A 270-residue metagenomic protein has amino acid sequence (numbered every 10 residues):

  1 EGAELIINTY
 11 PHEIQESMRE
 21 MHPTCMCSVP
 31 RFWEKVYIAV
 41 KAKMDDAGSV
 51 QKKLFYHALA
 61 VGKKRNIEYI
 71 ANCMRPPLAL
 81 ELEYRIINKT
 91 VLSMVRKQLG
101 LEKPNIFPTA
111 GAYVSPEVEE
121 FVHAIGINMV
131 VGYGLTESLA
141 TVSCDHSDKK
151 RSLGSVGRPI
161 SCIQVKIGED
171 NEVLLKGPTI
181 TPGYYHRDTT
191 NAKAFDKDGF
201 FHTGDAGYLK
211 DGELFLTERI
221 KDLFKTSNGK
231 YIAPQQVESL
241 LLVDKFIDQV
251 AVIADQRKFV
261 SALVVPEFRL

Functional and structural regions predicted by a protein language model:
E1-I6, G126-N128: A short helix-loop-beta submotif of the ANL/AMP-binding
E4-M21, C27, D46-V50, I232-V237: ATP-dependent adenylate-forming carboxylate-activation enzymes
T24-C27, A39-R151, Q164, D248: Gly/Ser/Thr-rich phosphate-binding loop
M26, V165, G212-E213, L241 (+1 more regions): Residue-level signal for inorganic ion chemistry
P159-T226: Conserved ATP-binding/catalytic segment of the ANL
A206, D244-F268: C-terminal boundary motif of the adenylate-forming
